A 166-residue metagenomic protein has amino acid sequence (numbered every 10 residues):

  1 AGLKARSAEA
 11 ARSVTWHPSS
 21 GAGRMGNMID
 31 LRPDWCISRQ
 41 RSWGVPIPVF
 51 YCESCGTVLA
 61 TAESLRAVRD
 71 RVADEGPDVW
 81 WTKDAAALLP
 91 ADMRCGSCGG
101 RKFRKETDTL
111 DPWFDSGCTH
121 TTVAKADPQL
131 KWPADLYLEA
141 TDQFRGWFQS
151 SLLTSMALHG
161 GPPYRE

Functional and structural regions predicted by a protein language model:
A1-E166: Structured secondary-structure scaffolds
